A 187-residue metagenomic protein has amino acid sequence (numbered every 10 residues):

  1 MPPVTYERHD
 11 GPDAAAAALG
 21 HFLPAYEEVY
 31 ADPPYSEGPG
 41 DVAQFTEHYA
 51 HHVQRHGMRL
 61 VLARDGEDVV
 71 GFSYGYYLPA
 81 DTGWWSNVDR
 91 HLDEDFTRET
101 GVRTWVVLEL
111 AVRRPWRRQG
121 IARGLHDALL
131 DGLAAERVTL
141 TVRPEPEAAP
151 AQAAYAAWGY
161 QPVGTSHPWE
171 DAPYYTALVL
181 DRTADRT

Functional and structural regions predicted by a protein language model:
M1-Q44, L60-V69: Short amphipathic alpha-helix that is part of the acyltransferase structural core
Y26, Y155, Y160: Conserved active-site tyrosine of GNAT-family acetyltransferases
E47-L62, L78-W85, V106: A short helix-loop-beta-strand connector motif used in the catalytic cores of GNAT acetyltransferases and, in some
D68-G71, P150: Glycine-rich acetyl-CoA-binding "A-motif" of GNAT/NAT acetyltransferases
Y74-E109, E170: Conserved acyl-donor/pantetheine-binding loop and adjacent beta-alpha core of acyl/acetyltransferases and related
T104-W105, D131-E145: Conserved GNAT acetyl-CoA-binding A-motif
V107-R114, R118-G132, A153-A157: Conserved acetyl-CoA-binding loop-helix of GNAT-fold acetyltransferases
R113-R117, T139-Q152, P168-Y175, V179-R182: Conserved beta-strand-loop-alpha-helix junction that forms the acyl-donor binding cleft
